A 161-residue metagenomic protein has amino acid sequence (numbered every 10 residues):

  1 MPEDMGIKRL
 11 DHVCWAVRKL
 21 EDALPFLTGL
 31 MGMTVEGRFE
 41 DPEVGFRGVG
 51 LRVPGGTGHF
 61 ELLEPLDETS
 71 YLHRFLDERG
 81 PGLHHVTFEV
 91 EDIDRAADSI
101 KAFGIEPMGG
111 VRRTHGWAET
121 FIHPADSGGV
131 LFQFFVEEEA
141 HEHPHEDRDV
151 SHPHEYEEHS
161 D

Functional and structural regions predicted by a protein language model:
M1, D67-L72: Short amphipathic beta-strand starts and helix->beta connectors
P2-G6, R47-R52, H59, D94-D161: Vicinal oxygen chelate
R9-R18, R47-G55, L72-A97, T120-H123: Vicinal oxygen chelate
K19-V35, A96-F103: Amphipathic alpha-helical segments
A23, M31-T34, G58-F60, T69-Y71 (+2 more regions): Short loop/beta submotifs within extracellular cysteine-rich repeat domains
F26-L30, F39-G48: An N-terminus-focused feature that recognizes amino-terminal "leader" regions
T34-R38, E106-G109: A short linear hydrophobic-aromatic micro-motif
L63-T69, F134-E137: Amphipathic N-proximal alpha-helical interface segments
